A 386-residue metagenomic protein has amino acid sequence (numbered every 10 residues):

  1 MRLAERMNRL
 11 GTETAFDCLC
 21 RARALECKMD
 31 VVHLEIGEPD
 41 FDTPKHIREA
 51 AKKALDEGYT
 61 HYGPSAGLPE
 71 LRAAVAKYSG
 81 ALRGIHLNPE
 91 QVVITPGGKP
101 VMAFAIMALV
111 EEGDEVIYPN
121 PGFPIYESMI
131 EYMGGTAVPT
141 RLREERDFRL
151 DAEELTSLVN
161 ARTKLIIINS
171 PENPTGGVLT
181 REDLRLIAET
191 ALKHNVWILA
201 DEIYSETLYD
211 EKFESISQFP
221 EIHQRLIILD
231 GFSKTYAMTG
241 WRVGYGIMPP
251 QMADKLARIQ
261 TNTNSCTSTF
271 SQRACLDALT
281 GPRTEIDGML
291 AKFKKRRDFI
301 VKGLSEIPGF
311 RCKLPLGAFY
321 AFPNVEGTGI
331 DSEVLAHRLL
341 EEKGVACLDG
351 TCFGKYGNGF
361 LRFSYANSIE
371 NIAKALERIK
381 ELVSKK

Functional and structural regions predicted by a protein language model:
L3, G11, C18, L25-V31 (+3 more regions): PLP-dependent class I/II
R23, A76, G80, I106-M107: Generic structural signal for well-ordered alpha-helical scaffold segments
D30-L34, H61-P64: Short N-terminal amphipathic alpha-helices
K52, D56-T60, G80: Generic short alpha-helical segment signal, independent of protein family or function, capturing local helix propensity
Y62-P96: Conserved N-terminal alpha-helix of the aminotransferase class I/II PLP-enzyme fold
